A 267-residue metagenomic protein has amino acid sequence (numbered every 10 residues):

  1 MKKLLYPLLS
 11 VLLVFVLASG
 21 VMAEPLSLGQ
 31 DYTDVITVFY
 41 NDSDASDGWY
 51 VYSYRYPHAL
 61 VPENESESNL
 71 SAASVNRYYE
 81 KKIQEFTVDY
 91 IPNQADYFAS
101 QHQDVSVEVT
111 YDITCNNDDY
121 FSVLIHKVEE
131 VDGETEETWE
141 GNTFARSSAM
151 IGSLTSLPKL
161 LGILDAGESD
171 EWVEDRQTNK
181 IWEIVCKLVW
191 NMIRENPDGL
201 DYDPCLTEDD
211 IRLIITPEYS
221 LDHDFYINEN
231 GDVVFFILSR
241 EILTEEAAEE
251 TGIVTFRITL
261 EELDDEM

Functional and structural regions predicted by a protein language model:
L4-A23: Sec-dependent N-terminal signal peptides of Gram-positive bacterial secreted proteins and lipoproteins
A23-M267: Compositionally biased intrinsically disordered regions enriched in Thr/Gly
